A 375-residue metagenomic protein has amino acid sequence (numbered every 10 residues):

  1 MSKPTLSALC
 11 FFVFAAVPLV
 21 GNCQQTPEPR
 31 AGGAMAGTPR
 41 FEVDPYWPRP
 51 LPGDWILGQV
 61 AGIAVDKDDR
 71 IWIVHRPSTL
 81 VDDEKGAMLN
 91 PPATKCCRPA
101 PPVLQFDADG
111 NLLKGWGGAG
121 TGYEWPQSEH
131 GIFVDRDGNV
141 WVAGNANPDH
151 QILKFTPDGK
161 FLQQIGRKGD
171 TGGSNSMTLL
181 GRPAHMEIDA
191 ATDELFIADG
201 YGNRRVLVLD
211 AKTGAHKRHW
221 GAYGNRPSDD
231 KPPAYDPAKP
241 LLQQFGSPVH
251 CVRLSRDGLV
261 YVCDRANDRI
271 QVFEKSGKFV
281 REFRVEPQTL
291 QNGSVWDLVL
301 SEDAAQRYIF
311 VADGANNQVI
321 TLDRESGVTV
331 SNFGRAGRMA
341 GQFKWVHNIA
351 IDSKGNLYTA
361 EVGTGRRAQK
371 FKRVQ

Functional and structural regions predicted by a protein language model:
M1-T5: Positively charged n-region of N-terminal signal peptides that target proteins for export
S7-P18: Bacterial N-terminal signal peptides
Q24-Q375: Eukaryotic scaffold repeat domains enriched in small/polar residues
